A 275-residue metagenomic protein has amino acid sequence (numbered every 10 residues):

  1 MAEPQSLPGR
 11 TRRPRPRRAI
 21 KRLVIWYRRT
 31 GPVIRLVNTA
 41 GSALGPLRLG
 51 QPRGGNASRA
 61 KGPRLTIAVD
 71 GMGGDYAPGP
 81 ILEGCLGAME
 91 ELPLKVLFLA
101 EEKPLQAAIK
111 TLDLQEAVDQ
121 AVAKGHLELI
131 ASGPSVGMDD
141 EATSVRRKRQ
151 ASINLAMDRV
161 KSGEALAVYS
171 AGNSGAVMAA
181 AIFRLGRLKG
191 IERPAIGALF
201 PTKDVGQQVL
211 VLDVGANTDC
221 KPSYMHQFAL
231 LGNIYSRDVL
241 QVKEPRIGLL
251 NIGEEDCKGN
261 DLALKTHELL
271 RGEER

Functional and structural regions predicted by a protein language model:
Y27, P32-A107: N-terminal phosphate-binding or glycine-rich loops at protein starts, especially the Walker A/P-loop of NTPases
D70, L99-A100, E128-A131, S170-G172 (+3 more regions): Short beta-strand segments
M72-G73, P134-S135, N173-G175, F183 (+1 more regions): Short glycine-rich anion-binding loops that position phosphate/pyrophosphate groups of nucleotides and phosphorylated
D75-I81, R149-V160, A167-A181, E192-I196 (+3 more regions): Short glycine/serine/threonine-rich phosphate/pyrophosphate-binding segments that cradle anionic phosphate groups
P80, D219-R275: Glycine-rich phosphate/diphosphate-binding loop of Rossmann-like nucleotide-binding domains
K103-D113, D139-D140: N-terminal beta-loop-helix "entrance" segment that forms/cooperates in small-molecule cofactor or anionic ligand
E116-A165: Phosphate/nucleotide-donor binding subsite
A167, A179-G215, G272-R275: Short, acidic/small-residue loops that bind anionic groups at enzyme active sites
